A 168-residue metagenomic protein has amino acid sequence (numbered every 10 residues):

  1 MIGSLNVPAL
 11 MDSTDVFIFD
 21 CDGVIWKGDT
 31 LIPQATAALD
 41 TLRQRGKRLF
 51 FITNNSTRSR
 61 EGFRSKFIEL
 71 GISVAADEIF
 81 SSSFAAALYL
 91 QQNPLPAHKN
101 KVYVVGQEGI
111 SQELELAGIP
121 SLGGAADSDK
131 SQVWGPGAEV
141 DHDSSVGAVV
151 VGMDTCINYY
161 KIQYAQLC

Functional and structural regions predicted by a protein language model:
M1-C168: HAD-like aspartate-dependent phosphatase fold
